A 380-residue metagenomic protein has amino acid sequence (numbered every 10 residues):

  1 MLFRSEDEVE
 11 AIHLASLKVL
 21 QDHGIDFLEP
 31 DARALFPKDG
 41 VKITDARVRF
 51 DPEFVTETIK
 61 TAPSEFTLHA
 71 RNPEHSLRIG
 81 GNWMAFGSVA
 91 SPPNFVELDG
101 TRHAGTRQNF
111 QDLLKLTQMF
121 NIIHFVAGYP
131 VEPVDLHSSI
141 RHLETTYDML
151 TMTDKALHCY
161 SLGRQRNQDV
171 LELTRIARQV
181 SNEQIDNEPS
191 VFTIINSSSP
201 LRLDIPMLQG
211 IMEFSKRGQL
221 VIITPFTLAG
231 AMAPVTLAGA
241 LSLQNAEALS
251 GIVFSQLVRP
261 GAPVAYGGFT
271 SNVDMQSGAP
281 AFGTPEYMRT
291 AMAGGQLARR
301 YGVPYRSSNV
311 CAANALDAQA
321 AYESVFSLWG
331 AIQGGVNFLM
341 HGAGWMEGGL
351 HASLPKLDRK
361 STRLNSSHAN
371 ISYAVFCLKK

Functional and structural regions predicted by a protein language model:
L2, L364-K380: Single conserved hydrophobic/aromatic residue that forms the stacking wall/gate of nucleotide- or nucleobase-binding
F3-A15, H23, L28-L35, D45 (+1 more regions): Catalytic-core signal marking the mid-to-C-terminal active-site face
R49-P234, A238: Catalytic alpha/beta active-site cores
Y147-A156, S242-S250, T290, W329: Acidic, His- and aromatic-enriched active-site or binding-groove loops in soluble protein domains that engage sugars
G210, A248-P304: Phosphate/pyrophosphate-binding betaalpha-module
P225, Q256-G268, P304-N309, G334-E347: Glycine-rich phosphate/pyrophosphate-binding loops and their adjacent beta-strand/loop elements at enzyme active sites
Y305, A315-R363: C-terminal catalytic subdomain
